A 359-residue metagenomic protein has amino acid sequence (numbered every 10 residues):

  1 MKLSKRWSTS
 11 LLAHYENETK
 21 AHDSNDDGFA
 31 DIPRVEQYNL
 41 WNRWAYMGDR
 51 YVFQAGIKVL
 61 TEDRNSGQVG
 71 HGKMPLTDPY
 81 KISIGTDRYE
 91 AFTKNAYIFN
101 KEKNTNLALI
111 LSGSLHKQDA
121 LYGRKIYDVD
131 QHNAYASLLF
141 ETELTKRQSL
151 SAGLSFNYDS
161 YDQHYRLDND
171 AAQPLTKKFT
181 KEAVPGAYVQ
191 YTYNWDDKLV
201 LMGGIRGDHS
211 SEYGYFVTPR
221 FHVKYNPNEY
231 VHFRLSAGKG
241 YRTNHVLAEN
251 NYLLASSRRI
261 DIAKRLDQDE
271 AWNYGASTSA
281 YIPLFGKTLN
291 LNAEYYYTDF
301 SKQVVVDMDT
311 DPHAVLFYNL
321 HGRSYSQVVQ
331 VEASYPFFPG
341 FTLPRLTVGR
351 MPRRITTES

Functional and structural regions predicted by a protein language model:
M1, E36-N42, D87-T93, H132-L138 (+6 more regions): Hydrophobic, lipid-facing positions within transmembrane beta-strands of outer-membrane proteins
K2-W7, Y46-R50, Y97-K103, T142-K146 (+8 more regions): Outer-membrane beta-barrel strand-turn architecture
R6-N25, Q37, E102-G123, S149-Y158 (+4 more regions): Surface-exposed extracellular loop regions of Gram-negative outer-membrane beta-barrel proteins
Y15-T19, Y46-R50, V59-D63, F99 (+9 more regions): Transmembrane beta-strands of outer-membrane beta-barrel pores
E18-N39, M47-L107, G113-Q131: Flexible loop and strand-edge segments within Gram-negative outer membrane beta-barrel domains
F29-E36, P79-D87, K125-H132, Q173-A183 (+5 more regions): Replace "Gram-negative outer membrane beta-barrel proteins" with "bacterial and organellar outer membrane beta-barrel
N106-A120, N226, H232-R234, D267-Y325: Membrane-embedded beta-barrel scaffold of Gram-negative outer-membrane proteins
N194-D196, L291-D299, F317-S359: Gram-negative outer-membrane beta-barrel transporters
